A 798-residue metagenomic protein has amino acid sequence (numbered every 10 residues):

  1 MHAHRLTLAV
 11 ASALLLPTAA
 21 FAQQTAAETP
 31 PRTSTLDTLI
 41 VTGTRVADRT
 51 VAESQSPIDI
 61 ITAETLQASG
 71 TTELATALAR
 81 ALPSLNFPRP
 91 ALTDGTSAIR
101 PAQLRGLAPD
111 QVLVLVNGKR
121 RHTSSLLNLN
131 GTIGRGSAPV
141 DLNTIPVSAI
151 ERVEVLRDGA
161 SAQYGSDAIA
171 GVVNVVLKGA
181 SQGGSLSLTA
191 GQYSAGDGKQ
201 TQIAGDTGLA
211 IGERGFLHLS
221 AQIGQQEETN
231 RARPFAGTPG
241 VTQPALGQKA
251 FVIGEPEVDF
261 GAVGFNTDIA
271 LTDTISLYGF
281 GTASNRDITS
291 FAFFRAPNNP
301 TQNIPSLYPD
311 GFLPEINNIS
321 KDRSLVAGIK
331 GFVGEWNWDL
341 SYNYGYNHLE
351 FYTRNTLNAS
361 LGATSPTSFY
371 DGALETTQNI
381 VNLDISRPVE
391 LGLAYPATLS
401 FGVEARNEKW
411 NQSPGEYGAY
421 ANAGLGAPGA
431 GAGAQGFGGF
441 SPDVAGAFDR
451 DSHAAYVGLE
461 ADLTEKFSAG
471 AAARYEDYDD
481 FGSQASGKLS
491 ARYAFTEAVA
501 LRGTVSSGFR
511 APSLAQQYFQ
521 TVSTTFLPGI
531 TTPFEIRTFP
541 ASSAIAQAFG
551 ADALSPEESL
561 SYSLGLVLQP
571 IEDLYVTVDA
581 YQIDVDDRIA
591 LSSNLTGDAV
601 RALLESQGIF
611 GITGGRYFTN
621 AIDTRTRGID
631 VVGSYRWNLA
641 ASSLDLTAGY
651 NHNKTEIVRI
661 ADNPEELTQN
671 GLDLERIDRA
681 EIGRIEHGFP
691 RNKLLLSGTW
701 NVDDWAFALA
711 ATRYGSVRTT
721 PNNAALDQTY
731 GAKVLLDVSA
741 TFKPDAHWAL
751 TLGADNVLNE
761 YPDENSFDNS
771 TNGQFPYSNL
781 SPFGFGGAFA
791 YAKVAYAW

Functional and structural regions predicted by a protein language model:
M1-A79, L142-I145, A204, G208-L209 (+5 more regions): N-terminal Sec signal peptide and the immediately downstream disordered periplasmic leader that contains the TonB box
Q24, F401, Y575, A580-P721: Gram-negative outer-membrane beta-barrel transporters
L74-A77, A81, A102, L115 (+4 more regions): N-terminal periplasmic accessory domains that precede and gate Gram-negative outer-membrane beta-barrel machines
L78-S124: Extracytoplasmic beta-strand/coil segments of soluble accessory domains associated with Gram-negative outer-membrane
K119-R157: Short acidic/polar hinge/loop motifs at secondary-structure boundaries that mediate gating or recognition
S124, V585, K654-T655, A710-T720 (+1 more regions): C-terminal beta-signal and adjacent terminal beta-strands/loops of Gram-negative outer-membrane beta-barrel proteins
Q182, A195-D310, P314-G328, F332-V333 (+2 more regions): Transmembrane beta-barrel wall of Gram-negative outer-membrane proteins
F312-L325, Y344, T356-S468, D662-L695 (+1 more regions): Outer-membrane beta-barrel transmembrane domain signature of Gram-negative proteins, especially the mid-to-C-terminal
